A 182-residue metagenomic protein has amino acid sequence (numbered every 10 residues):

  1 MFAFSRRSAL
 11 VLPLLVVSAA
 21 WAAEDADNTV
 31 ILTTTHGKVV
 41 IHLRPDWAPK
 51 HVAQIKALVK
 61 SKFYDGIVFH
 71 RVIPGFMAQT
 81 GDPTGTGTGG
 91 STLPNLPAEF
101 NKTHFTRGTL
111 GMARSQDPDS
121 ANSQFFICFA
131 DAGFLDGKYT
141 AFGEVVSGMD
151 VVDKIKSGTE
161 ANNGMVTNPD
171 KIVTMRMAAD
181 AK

Functional and structural regions predicted by a protein language model:
F2-S5, P13, V17-K182: Cyclophilin-like peptidyl-prolyl cis-trans isomerases
